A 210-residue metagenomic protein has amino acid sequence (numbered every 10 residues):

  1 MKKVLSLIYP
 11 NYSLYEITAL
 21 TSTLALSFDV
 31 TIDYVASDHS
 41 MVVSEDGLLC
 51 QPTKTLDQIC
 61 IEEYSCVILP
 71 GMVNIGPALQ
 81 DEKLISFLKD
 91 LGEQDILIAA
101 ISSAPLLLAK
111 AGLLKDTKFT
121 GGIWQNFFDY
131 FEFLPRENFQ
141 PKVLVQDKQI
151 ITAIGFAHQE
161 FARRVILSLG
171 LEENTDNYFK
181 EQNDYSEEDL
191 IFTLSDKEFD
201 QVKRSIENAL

Functional and structural regions predicted by a protein language model:
K3-S6, Y12, L26-D38, L48 (+2 more regions): Active-site-adjacent pocket-lining segments in enzyme domains
Y12-I17, V43: Short N-terminal binding/cap micro-motifs at the start of the first secondary-structure element
I17-S22, I85: Short amphipathic alpha-helical segment that frequently serves as the phosphate-/nucleotide-binding helix
